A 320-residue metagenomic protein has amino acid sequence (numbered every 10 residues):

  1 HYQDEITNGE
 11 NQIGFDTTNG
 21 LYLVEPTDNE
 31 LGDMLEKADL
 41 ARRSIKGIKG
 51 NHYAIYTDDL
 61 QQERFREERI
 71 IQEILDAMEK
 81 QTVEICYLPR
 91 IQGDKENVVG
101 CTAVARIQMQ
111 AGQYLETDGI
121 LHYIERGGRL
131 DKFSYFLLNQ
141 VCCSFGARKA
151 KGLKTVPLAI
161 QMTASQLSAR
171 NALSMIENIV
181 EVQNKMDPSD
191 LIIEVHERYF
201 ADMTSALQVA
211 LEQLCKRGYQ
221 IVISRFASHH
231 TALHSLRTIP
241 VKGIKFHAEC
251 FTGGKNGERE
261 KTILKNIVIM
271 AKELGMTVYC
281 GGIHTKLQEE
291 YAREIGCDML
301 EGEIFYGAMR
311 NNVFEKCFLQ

Functional and structural regions predicted by a protein language model:
H1-E10, E36-D39, L137-A147: Alpha-helical scaffold within the catalytic cores of cyclic-nucleotide enzymes
Y2-N19, K46, Q113, K149-V156 (+1 more regions): Catalytic core regions of nucleotide second-messenger enzymes
Q3, G146-K149, V180, Q208-K216 (+2 more regions): Surface-exposed amphipathic alpha-helices with a cationic face
E10-N11, D16-M34, D59-Q62, P89-K95 (+4 more regions): Catalytic strand-loop-helix junctions within cyclic-nucleotide turnover domains
E25, N97-T102, M109, R129-L207 (+1 more regions): Catalytic core of bacterial c-di-GMP phosphodiesterases, primarily the EAL and HD-GYP domains, capturing alpha-helical
E25-G32, L40-E84, T117, Y123-L130 (+2 more regions): C-di-GMP signaling machinery
R43, R106-Q113, Q161-R170, D190-M203 (+1 more regions): EAL-family c-di-GMP phosphodiesterase catalytic domain
Q62-I124, Q161, I223, E301 (+1 more regions): Active-site core of bacterial EAL-family cyclic-dinucleotide phosphodiesterase domains
